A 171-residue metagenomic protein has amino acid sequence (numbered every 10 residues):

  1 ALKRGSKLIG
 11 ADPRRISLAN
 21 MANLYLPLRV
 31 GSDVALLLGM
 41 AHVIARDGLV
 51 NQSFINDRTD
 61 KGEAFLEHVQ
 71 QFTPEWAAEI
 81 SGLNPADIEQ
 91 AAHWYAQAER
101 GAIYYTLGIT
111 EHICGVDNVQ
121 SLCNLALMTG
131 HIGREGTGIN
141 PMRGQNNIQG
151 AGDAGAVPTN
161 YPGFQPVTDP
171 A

Functional and structural regions predicted by a protein language model:
A1-N146, Q165-A171: Cofactor-pocket helix-loop regions in the catalytic cores of large enzyme subunits
L127, G152-D153: A contiguous, basic/glycine-rich beta-loop/short-helix subdomain that forms a polymer-engagement track
N147, A154-P166: Surface-exposed loop and adjacent secondary-structure segments within mature catalytic domains
